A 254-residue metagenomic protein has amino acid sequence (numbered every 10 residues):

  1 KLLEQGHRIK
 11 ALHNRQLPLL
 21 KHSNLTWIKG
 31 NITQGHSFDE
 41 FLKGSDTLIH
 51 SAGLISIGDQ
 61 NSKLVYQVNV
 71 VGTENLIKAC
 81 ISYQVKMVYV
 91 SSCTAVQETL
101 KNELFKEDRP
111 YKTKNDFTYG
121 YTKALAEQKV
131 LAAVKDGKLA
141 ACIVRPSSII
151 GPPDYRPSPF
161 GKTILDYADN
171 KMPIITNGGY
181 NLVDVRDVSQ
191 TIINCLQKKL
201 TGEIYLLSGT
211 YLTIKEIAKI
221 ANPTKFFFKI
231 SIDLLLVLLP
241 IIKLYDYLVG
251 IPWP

Functional and structural regions predicted by a protein language model:
L25, K29-V71, A79: NAD(P)H-binding glycine-rich loop region in Rossmannoid oxidoreductase-like domains and their noncatalytic homologs
V71-T118: Conserved Rossmann-fold NAD(P)-dependent oxidoreductase catalytic core, especially the SDR/UDP-sugar
V96, T118, C142-F160: Flexible, glycine-rich beta-alpha linker
P110-K114, T163-V183: A conserved pocket-lining segment of Rossmann-fold NAD(P)-dependent short-chain dehydrogenase/reductase
D116-C142: Active-site Tyr-X1-5-Lys
G137-L139, G151-K162, C195-Y205: Glycine/proline-rich active-site loop of Rossmann-fold NAD(P)-dependent oxidoreductases
S147-P157, I174-R186: Glycine-rich "substrate-gating" loop/helix at the edge of Rossmann-like oxidoreductase active sites
T191-W253: Mid/C-terminal beta-alpha module of Rossmann-like enzyme folds, strongest in SDR-family dehydrogenases/epimerases
